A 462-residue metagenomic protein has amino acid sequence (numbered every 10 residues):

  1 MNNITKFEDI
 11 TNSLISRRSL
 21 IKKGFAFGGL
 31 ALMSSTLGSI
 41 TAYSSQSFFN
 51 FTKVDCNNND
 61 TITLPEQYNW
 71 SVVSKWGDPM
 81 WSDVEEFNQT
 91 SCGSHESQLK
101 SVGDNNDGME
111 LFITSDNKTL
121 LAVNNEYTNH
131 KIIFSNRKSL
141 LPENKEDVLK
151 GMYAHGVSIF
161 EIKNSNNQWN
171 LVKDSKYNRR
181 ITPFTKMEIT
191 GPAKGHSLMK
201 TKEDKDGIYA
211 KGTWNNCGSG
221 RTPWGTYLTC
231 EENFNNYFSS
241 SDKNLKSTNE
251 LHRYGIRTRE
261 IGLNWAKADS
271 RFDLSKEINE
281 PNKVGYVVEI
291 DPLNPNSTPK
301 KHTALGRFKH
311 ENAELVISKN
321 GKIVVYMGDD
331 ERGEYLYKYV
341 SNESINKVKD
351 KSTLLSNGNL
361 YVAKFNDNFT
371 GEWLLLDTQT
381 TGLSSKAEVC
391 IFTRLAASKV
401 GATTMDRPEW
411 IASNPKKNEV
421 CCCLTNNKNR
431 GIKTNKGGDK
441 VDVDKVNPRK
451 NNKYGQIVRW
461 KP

Functional and structural regions predicted by a protein language model:
M1-S19: N-terminal secretory signal peptides
I10-S16, S35-E66, W70: C-terminal segment of N-terminal export signals and the immediately downstream linker at the start of the mature
S16-M33: N-terminal export leaders
T61-V72, D83-S97, N167-G207, I290-R307 (+2 more regions): Blade-edge beta-strand/turn elements of extracellular beta-propeller and related beta-sheet repeat scaffolds
N105, N215, K283, K309 (+2 more regions): Beta-rich catalytic cores
E126-G151, N235-I278, S341-S344, N426-N451: Short, conserved, GDST-rich strand-edge loop motifs in beta-rich repeat architectures
K145-G151, H155, Q168-P183, E334-A396 (+3 more regions): Beta-propeller fold recognition
H155-K163, G255, K283-P292, Y339-V340 (+2 more regions): Beta-propeller blade signature
